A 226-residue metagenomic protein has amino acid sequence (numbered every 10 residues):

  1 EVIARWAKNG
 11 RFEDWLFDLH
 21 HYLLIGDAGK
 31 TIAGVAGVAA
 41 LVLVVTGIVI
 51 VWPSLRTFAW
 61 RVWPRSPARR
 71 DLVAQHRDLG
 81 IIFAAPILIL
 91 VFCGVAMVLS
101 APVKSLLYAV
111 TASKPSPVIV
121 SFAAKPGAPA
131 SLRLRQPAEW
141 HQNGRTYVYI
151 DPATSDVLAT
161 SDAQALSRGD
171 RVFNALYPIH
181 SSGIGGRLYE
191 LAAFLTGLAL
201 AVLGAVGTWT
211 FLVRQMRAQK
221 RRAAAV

Functional and structural regions predicted by a protein language model:
E1-V226: Conserved histidines in hydrophobic membrane contexts and catalytic metal-binding motifs
